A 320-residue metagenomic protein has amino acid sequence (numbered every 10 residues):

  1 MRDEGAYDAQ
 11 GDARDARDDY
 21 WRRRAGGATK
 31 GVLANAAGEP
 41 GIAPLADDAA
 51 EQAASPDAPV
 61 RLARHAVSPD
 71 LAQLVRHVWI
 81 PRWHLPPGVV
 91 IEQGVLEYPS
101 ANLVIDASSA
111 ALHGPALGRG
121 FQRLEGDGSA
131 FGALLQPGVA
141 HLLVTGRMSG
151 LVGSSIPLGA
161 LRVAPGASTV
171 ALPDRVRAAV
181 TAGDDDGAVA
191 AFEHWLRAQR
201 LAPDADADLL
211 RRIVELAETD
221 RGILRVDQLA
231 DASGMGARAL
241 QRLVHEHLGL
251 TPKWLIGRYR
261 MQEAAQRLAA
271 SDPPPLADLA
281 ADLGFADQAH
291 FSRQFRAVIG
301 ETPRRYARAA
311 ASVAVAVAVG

Functional and structural regions predicted by a protein language model:
M1-G11, D15-A237, H247-P252, Q266-A270 (+2 more regions): Alpha-helical bundle regulatory/interaction domains
V244, I256, Q294-R296, A307: DNA major-groove recognition helix of helix-turn-helix
